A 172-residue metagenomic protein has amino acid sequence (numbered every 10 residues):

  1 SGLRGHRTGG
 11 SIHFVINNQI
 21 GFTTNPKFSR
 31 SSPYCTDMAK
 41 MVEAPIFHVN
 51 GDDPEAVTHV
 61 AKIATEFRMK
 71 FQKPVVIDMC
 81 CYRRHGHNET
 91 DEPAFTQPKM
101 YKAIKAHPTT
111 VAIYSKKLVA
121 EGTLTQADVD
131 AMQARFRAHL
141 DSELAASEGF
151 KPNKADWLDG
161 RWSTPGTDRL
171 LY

Functional and structural regions predicted by a protein language model:
S1-D37, P45-Q72: Thiamine diphosphate
R4, Q19, A61-Q72, L118-V119 (+1 more regions): Structural signal for hydrophobic packing residues in well-ordered secondary-structure cores of soluble enzyme domains
G5-G10, N25-E43, M79-A112: Flexible glycine/proline-rich, aromatic-decorated loop/lid segments
G9-F14, V76-M79, D130-A131: Beta-strand segments within the central parallel beta-sheet cores of soluble alpha/beta enzyme folds
I16-T23, R83-N88, F136-D141: Short, conserved secondary-structure transition motifs
S32-V60, K102, A106-D128: Conserved thiamine diphosphate
P54-E92, K117, T123, A127-D128: Gly/lys/ser-thr-rich phosphate-binding loops in alpha/beta enzymes that coordinate phosphoanhydride or phosphate groups
V111, E121, T125-Y172: Hard-cation-handling environments
